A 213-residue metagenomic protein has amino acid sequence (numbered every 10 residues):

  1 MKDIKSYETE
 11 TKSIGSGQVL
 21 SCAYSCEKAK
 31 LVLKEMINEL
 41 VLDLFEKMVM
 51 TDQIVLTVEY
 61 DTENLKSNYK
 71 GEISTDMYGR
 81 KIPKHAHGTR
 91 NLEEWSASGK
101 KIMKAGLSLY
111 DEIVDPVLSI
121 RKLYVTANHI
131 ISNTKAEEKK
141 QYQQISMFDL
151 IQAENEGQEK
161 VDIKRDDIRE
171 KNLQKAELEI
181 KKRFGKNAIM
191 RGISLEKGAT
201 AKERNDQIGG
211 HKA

Functional and structural regions predicted by a protein language model:
M1-A213: Basic, low-complexity intrinsically disordered segments
